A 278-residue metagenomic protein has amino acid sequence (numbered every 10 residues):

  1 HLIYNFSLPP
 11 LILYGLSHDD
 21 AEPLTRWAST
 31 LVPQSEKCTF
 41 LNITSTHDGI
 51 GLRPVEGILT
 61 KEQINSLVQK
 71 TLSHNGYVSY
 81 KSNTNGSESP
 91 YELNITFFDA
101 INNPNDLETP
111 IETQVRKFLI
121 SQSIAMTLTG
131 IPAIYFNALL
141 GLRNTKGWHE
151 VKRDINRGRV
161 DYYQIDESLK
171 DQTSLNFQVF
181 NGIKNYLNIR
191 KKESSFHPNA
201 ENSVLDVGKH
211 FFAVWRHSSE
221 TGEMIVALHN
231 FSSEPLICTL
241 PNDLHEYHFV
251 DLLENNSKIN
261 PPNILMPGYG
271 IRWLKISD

Functional and structural regions predicted by a protein language model:
H1-D278: Active-site and adjacent substrate-binding regions of carbohydrate-active enzymes
